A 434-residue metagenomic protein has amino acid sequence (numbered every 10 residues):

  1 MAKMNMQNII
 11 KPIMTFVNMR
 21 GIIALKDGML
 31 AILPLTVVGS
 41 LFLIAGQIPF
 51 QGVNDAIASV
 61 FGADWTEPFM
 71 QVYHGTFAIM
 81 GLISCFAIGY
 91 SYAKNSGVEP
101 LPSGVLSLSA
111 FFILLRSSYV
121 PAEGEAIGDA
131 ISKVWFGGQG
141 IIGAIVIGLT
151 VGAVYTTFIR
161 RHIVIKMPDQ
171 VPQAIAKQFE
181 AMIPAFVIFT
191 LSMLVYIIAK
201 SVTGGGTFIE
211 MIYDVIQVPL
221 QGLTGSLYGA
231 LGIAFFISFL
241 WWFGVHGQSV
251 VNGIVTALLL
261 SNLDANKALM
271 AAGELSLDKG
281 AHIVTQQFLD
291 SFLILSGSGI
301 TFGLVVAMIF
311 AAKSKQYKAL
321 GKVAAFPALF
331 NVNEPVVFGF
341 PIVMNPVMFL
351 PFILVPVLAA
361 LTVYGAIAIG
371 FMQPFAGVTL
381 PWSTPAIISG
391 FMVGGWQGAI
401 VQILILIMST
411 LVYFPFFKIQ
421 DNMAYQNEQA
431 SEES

Functional and structural regions predicted by a protein language model:
A2-F16, Q51, D55-E67, E125 (+4 more regions): Transmembrane alpha-helical segments and their short flanking loops that form helix-hairpins/helix-helix interfaces
M14, N18-I165, V343: Early transmembrane hairpin of solute transport permeases
R20, A24-G46, I142-I145, L149-A153 (+4 more regions): Core transmembrane alpha-helical segments of multi-pass membrane transporters/permeases
V38, G81, C85, G89 (+22 more regions): Alpha-helical transmembrane segments in multi-pass membrane proteins
G46-V72, S109-Q139, P168-Q170, V202-Q221 (+2 more regions): Inter-helical loop and helix-membrane interface segments of multi-pass membrane transporters/permeases
M70-S84, G140-G143, G222-F243, L277-G299 (+1 more regions): Hydrophobic alpha-helical transmembrane segments
Y119-Y228: Membrane-interface helix-loop-helix junctions at boundaries between adjacent transmembrane segments
V187-A311: Generic multipass alpha-helical transmembrane bundles of integral membrane proteins
